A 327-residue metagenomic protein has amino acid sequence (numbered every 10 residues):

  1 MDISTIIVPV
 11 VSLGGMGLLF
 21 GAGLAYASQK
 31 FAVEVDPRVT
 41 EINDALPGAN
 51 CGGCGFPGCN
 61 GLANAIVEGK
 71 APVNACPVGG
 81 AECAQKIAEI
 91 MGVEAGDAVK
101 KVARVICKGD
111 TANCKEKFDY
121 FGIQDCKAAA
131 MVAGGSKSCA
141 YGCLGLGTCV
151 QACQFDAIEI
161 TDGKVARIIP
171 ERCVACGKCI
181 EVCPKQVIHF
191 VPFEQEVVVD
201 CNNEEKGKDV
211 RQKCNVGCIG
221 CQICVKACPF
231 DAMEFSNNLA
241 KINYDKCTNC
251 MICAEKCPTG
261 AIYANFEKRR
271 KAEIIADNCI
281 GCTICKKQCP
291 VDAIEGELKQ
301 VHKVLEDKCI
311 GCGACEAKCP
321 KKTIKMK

Functional and structural regions predicted by a protein language model:
M1-S12: Feature marks short, highly hydrophobic, charge-poor N-terminal signal-anchor/signal peptide-like helices that anchor
L13-Y26, G53, Q85-K86, Q151-A152 (+1 more regions): Transmembrane alpha-helical segments of multi-pass membrane transport proteins and ion-pumping complexes
G23, K86-A95, C179-Q195, C253-N265: Short, structured interface segments
A25-D36: Aromatic-capped interface at the extracytoplasmic side of an N-terminal signal-anchor transmembrane helix
V35-A49, I66-A75, A95-V150, D156-K178 (+5 more regions): Ferredoxin-like iron-sulfur electron-transfer modules
P47-A65: Short extracytoplasmic
G61-E89: Extracytoplasmic/periplasmic/luminal assembly and interaction segments in envelope/secretory/respiratory proteins
